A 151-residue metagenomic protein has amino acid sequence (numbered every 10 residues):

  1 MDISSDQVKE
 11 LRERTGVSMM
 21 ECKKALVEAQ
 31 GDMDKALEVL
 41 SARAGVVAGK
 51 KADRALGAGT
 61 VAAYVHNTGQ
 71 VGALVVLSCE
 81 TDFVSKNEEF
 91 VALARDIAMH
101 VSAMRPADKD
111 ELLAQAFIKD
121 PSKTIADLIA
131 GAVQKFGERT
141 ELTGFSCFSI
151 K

Functional and structural regions predicted by a protein language model:
M1-K151: N-terminal assembly/interaction segments in proteins that build large macromolecular machines
